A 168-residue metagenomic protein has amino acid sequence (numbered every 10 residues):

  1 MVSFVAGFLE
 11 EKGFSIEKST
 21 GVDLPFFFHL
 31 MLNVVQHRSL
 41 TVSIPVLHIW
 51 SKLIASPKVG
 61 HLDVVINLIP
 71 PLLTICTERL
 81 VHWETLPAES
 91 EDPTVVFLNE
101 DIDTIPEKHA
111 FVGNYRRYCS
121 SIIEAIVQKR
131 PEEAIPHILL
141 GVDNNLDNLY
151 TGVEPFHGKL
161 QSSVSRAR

Functional and structural regions predicted by a protein language model:
V2-A6, E10, S51, E124: Structural signature of alpha-helical solenoid repeat scaffolds
G7-F8, K12, I16, T41: Extended non-globular scaffold/tether segments
K12-G13, M31-L32, S120: Glycine- and acidic
E17-D23: Extended amphipathic alpha-helical scaffold segments
H29, H37-R168: Alpha-helical repeat/alpha-solenoid scaffolds of the HEAT/ARM/MIF4G superfamily and closely related elongated all-alpha
